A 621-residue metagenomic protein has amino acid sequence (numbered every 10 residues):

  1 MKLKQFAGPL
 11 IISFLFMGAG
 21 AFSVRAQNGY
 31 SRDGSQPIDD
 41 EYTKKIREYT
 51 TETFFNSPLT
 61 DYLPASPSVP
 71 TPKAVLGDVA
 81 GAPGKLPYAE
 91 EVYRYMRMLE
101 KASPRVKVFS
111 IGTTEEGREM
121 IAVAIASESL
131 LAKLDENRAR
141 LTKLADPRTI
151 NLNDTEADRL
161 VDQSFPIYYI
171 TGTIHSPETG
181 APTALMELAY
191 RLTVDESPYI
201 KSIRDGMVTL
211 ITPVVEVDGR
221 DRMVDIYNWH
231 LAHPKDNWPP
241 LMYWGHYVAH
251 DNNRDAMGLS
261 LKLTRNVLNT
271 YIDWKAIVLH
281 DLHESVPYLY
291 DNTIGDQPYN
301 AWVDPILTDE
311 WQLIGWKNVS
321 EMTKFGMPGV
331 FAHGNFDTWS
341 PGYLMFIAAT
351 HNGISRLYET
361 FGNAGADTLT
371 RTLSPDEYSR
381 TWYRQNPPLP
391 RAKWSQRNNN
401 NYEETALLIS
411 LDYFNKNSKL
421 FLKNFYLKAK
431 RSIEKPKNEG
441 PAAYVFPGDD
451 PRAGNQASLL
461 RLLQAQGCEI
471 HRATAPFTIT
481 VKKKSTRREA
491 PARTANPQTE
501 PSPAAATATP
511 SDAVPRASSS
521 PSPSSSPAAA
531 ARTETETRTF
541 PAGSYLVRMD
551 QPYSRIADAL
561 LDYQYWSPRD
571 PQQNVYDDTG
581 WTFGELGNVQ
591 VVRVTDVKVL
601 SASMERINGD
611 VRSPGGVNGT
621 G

Functional and structural regions predicted by a protein language model:
M1-F6: N-terminal secretory signal peptides that target proteins for export/translocation
P9-G20: Bacterial N-terminal signal peptides
F22-A26: Sec/Tat signal peptide C-region and signal peptidase I cleavage site
Q27-V208, V248-A249, R254-D255, S260-K262 (+5 more regions): Intrinsic-disorder/low-complexity accessory segments
R204-M223: Short, conserved secondary-structure transition motifs
M223-K235: Aromatic- and acidic-residue-enriched segments that line the glycan-binding/catalytic groove of carbohydrate-active
H233-D251, Y383: Aromatic- and acidic-residue-enriched carbohydrate-binding clefts of CAZyme catalytic domains
